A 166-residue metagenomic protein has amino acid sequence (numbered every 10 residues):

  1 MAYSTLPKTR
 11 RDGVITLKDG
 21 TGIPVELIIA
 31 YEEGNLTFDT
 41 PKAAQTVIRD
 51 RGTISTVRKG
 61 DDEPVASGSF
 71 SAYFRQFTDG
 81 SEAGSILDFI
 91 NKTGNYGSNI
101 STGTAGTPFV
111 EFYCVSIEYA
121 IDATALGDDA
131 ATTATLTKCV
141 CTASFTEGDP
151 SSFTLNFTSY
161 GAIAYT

Functional and structural regions predicted by a protein language model:
M1-T166: Signature of extracytoplasmic/envelope-associated structural regions
